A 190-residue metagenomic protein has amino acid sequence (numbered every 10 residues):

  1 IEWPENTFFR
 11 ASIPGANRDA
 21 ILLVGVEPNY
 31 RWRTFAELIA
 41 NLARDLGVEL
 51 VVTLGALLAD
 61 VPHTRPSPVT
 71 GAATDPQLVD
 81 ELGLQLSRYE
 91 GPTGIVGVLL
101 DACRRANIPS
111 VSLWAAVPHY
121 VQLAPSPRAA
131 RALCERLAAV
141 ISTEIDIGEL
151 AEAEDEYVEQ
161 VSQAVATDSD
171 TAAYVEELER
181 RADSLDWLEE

Functional and structural regions predicted by a protein language model:
I1-E27: N-terminal short beta-loop-beta anion/metal-coordinating cradle
R18, V26-Q77, L99: Internal, conserved structured core segments that host functional sites
I21-L23, V52, P109-W114: Hydrophobic/aromatic beta-strand patches that form the interior of the parallel beta-sheet core in alpha/beta enzyme
G25-P28, A116-P118: Short strand-loop junctions, especially beta-strand C-caps/beta-turns that link beta-sheets to coils or alpha-helices
E49, I108-S112, T143-G148: Short, structured loop/turn "capping" segments at alpha-beta junctions
A56, A116, L150-A151: Residue-level "edge-of-site" marker
D60-V140: Catalytic cores of processing enzymes, dominated by hydrolases/peptidases, characterized by acidic/His-rich
V121-E190: A conserved C-terminal secondary-structure "cap"
